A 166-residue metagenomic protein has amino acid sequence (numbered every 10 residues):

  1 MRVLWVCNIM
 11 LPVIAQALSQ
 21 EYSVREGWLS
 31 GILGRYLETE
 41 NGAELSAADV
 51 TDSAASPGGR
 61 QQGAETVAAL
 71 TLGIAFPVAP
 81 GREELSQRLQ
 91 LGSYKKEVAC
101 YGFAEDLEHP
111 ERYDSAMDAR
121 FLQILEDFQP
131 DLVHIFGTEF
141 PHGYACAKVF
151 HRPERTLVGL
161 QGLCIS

Functional and structural regions predicted by a protein language model:
M1-Q87, K95: N-terminal subdomain of nucleotide-sugar transferases
V3-L4, V149-S166: Active-site proximal beta-strand in glycosyltransferases
N8, E105, G137, L160-C164: Histidine-centered beta-alpha loop that forms part of the nucleotide-sugar donor binding/catalytic region in diverse
P12, P141-H142: Short glycine-rich, flexible loops that bind phosphorylated cofactors or substrates
R25-E26, Y113-S115, F136: A conditional alpha-helix N-cap/helix-loop micro-motif detector
V78-G81, G137-P141: Short beta->alpha connector loops
K95-A119: A short, charged, and often flexible helix/loop element on the N-terminal side of the glycosyltransferase catalytic
I124-F140, C146: Short N-terminal targeting/anchoring amphipathic segment
